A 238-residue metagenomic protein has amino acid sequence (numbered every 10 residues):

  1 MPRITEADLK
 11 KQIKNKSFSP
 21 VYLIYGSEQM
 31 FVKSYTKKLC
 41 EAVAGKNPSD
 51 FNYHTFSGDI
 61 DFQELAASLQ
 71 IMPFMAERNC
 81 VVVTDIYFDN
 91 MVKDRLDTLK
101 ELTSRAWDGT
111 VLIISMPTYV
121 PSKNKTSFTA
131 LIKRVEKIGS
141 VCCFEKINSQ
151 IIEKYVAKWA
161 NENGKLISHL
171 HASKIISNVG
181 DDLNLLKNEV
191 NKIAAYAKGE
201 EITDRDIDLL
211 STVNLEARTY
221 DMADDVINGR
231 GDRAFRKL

Functional and structural regions predicted by a protein language model:
M1-L238: Conserved beta/loop motifs at nucleotide-recognition and modification sites
